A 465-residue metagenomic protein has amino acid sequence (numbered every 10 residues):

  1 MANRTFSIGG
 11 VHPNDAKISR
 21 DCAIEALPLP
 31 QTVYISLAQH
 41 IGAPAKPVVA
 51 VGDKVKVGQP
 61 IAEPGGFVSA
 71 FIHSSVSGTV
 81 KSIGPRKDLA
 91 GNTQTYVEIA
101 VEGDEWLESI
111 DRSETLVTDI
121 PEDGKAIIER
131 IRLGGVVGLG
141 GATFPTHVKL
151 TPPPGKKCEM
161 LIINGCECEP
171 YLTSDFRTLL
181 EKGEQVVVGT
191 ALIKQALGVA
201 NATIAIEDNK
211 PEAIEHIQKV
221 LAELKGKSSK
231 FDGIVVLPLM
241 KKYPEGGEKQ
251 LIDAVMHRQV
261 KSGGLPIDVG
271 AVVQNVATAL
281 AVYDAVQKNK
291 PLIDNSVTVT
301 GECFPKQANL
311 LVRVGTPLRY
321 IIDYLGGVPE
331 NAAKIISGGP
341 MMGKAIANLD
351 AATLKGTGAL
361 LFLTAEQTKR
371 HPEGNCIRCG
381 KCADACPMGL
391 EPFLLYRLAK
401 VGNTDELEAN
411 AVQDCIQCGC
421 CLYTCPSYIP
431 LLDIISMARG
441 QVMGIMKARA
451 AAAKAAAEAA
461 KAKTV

Functional and structural regions predicted by a protein language model:
M1-V48: N-terminal, Lys/Arg-enriched amphipathic/low-complexity engagement segments that precede the first folded domain
A50-E63, S82: Short, well-structured beta-strand-loop connectors
G78-V80: Conserved hydrophobic positions within beta-strands
K87-F144, G155, P211, V235: Acidic low-complexity segments
L107, G138, L161-D175, C303: Gly-rich Lys/Arg/Thr-decorated short loops/hinges at beta-loop-alpha junctions or inter-strand turns that position
C166, V199-L318, Y324-P329, G339: Hydrophobic alpha-helical positions that pack around
L180-L197: Histidine-anchored nucleotide/phosphate-binding helix
T357-E373, A383, P387-V465: Ferredoxin-type iron-sulfur electron-transfer modules in oxidoreductases and energy-metabolism complexes
